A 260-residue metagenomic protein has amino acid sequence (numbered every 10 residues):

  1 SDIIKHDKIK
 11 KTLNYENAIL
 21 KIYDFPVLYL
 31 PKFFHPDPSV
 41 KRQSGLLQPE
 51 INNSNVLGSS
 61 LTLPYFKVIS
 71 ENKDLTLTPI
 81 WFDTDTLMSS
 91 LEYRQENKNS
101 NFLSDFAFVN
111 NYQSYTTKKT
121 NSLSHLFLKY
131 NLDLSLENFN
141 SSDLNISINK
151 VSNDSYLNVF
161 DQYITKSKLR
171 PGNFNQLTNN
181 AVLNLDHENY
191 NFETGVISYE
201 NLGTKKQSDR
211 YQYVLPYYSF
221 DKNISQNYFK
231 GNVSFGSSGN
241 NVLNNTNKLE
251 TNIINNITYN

Functional and structural regions predicted by a protein language model:
H6-N260: Outer-membrane beta-barrel proteins and related beta-barrel translocases across Gram-negative bacteria
